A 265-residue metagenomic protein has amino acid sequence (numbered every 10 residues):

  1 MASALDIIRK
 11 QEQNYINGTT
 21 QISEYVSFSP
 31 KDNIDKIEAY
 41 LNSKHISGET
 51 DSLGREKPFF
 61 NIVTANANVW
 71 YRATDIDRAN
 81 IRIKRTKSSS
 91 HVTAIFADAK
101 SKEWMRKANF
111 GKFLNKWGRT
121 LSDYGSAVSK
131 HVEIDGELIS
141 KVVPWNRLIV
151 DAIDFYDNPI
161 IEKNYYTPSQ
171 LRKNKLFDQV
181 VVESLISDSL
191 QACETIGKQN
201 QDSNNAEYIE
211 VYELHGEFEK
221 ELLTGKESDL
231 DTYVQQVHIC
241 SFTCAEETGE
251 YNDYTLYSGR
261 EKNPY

Functional and structural regions predicted by a protein language model:
M1-S228: Extended, helix-rich architectural segments
I209-Y265: Extended, charged amphipathic alpha-helical segments
